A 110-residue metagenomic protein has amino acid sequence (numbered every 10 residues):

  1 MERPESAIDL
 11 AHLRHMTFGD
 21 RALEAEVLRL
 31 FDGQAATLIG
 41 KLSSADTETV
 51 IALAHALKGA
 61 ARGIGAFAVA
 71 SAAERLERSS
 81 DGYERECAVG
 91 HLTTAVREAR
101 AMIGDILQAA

Functional and structural regions predicted by a protein language model:
M1-A11, A22-K41, A60-R75, G82-A110: Amphipathic, coiled-coil-like alpha-helical segments
H12-F18: Short hinge/gating elements
T17, L42-D46, S80: Hydrophobic residues in alpha-helical segments
T37-A52: Helix-loop segments that flank and shape redox-cofactor active sites
A52-A54, R97: N-terminal cationic amphipathic segment used for targeting or macromolecule association
